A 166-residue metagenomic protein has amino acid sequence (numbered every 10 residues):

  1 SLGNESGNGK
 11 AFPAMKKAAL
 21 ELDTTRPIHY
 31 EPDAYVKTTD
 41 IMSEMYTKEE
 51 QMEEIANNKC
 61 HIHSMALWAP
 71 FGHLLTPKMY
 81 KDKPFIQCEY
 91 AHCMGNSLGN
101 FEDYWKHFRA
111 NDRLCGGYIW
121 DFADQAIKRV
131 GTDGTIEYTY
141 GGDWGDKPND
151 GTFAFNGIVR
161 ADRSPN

Functional and structural regions predicted by a protein language model:
S1-D162: Substrate-binding/catalytic cleft of secreted carbohydrate-active enzymes, primarily glycoside hydrolases
